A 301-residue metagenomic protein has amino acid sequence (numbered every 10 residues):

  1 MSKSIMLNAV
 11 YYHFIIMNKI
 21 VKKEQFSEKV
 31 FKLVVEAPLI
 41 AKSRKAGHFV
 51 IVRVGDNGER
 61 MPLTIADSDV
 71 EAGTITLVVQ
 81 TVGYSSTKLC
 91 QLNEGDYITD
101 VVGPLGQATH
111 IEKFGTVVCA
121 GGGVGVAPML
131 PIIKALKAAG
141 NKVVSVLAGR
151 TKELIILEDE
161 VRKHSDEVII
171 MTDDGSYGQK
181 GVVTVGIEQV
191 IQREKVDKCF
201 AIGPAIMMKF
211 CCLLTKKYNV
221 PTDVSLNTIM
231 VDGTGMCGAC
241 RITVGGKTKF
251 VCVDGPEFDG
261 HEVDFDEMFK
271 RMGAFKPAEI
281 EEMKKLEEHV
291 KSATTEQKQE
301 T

Functional and structural regions predicted by a protein language model:
Y11-E94: Ferredoxin-reductase
V52, D100-V101, I242: A generic structural signal for residues embedded in beta-strands
G55, G103-P104, G245: Short, surface-exposed secondary-structure boundary micro-motifs
G58-I65, L105-E112, C252: Short, Lys/Arg- and Gly-enriched loop/turn segments at beta-strand edges
Y84-V231: FNR/FR-type flavoprotein reductase catalytic core
P128, A205, T228-E257: Local cysteine-cluster metal-coordination motifs and their immediate loop/turn environment, predominantly Fe-S cluster
F250-D254, F258-T301: Short Fe-S-cluster ligation motifs
